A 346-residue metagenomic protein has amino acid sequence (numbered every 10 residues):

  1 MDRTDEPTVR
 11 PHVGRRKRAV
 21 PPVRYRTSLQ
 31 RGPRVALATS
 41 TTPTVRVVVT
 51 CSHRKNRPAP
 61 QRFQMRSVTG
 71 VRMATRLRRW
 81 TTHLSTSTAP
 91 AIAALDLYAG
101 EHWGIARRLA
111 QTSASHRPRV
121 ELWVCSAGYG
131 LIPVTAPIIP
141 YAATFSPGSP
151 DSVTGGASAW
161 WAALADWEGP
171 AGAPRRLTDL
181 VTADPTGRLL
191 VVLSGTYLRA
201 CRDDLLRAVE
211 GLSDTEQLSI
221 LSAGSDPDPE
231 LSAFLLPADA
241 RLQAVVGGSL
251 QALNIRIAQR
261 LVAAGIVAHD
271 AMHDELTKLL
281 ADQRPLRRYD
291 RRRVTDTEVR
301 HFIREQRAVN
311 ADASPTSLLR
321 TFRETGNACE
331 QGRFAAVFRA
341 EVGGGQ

Functional and structural regions predicted by a protein language model:
R16-D96: A structured, charge-rich N-terminal accessory region that forms the first stable segment of a protein and links
H53-R57, G195-C201: Short acidic, S/G/P-rich loop/turn micro-motifs used as interaction or catalytic elements
G70-R76, P118, R207-D228, P237-Q243 (+2 more regions): Structural alpha-beta junctions
R108-S146, V153, S314-P315, R320: Hydrophobic/aromatic-rich, well-ordered segments within soluble, folded domains that form packed cores
G128-L180: Long, charge-dense
Q217-K278: Glycine-rich, aromatic-bearing surface loops/beta-hairpins
R260-R304, Q346: Basic, amphipathic alpha-helix used for nucleic-acid engagement in HTH/winged-helix/SANT-Myb modules and analogous
R292-P315, T325, F338-G345: Positively charged, polyanion-binding regions of nucleic-acid-associated proteins
